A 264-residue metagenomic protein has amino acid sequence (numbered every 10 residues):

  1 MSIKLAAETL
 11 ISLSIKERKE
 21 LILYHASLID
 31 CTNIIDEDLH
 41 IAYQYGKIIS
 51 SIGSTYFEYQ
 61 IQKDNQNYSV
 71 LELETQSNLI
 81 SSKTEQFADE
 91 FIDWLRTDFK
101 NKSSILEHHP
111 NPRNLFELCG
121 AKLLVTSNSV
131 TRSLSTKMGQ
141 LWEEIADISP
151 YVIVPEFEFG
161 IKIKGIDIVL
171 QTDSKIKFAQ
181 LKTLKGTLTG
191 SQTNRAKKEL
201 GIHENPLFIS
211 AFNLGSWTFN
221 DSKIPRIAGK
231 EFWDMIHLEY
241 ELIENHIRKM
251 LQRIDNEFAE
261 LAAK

Functional and structural regions predicted by a protein language model:
S2-Q140: Interdomain/boundary linker segments immediately adjacent to catalytic/signaling cores
Y56-Y59, W94, W142, L188 (+2 more regions): A residue-identity detector for tryptophan
Y68-I92, A179-E204: Long, charge-rich low-complexity segments
K102, P150, Y240-E241: Amphipathic alpha-helical interaction segments
C119-L123, P206-S210, T218-K223, I247-I254: Noncatalytic linker/hinge segments flanking ATPase motor cores
T136-E199: Catalytic centers of nucleases
T183-H237: Catalytic cores of nucleic-acid endonucleases
L238-K264: Non-catalytic C-terminal interaction segments of nucleic acid-processing enzymes
